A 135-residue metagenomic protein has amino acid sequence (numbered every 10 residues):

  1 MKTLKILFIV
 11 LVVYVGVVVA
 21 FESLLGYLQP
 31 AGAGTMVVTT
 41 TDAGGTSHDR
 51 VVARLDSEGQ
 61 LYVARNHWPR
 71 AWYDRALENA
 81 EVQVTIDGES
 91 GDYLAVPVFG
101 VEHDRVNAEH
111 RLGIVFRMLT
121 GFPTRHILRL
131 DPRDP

Functional and structural regions predicted by a protein language model:
K5-E22: Hydrophobic membrane-insertion alpha-helices, especially the h-region of bacterial N-terminal signal peptides
V17-V38: Aromatic-capped interface at the extracytoplasmic side of an N-terminal signal-anchor transmembrane helix
G26-L28, V63, W72: Covalent nucleotidyltransferase core used to form phosphodiester bonds in nucleic acids
T40-R70: Short extracytoplasmic
G45-H48, P69-P135: Short, structured beta-strand-loop surface elements
